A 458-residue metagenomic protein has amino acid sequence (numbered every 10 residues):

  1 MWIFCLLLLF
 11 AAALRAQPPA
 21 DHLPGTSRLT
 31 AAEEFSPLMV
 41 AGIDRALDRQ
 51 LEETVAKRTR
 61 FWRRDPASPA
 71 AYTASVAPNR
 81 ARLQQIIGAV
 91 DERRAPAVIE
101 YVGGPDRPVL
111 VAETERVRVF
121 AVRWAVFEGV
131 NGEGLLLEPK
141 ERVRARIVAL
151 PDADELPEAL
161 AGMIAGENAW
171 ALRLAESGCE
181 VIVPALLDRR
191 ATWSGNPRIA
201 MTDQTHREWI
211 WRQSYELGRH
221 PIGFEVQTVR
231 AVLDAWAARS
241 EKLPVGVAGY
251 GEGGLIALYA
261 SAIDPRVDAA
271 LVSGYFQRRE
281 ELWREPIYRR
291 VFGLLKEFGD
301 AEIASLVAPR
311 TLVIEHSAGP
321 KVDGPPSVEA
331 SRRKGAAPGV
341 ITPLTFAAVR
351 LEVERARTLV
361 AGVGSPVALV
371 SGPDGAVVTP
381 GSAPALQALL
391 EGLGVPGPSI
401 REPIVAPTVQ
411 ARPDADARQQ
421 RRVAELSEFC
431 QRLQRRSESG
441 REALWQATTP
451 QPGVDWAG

Functional and structural regions predicted by a protein language model:
W2-A12: Bacterial N-terminal signal peptides
Q17-G132, R142, R212-E225, R230-D234 (+2 more regions): Alpha/beta-hydrolase-fold serine-hydrolase catalytic core, especially in secreted/extracellular enzymes
L136-K140: Short, low-complexity Ser/Thr-rich regulatory SLiMs
R142-P244, Y250, Y275-R289: Cap/lid segment of the alpha/beta-hydrolase catalytic domain
L174, A260-S261: Aromatic pocket-lining residues of Rossmann-like dinucleotide-binding sites
S240, D264-P265: Active-site catalytic pocket residues across diverse enzymes, especially alpha/beta-hydrolases
A248-A257: Gly/Ala-rich beta-loop-alpha elbow adjacent to hydrolase catalytic centers
